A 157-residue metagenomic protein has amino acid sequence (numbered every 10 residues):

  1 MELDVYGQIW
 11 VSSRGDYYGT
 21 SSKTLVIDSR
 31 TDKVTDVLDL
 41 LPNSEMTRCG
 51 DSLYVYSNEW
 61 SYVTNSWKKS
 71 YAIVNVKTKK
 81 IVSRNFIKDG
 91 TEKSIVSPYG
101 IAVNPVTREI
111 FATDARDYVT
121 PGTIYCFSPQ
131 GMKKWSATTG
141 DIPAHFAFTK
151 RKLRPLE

Functional and structural regions predicted by a protein language model:
M1-D4, D39-D51, K93-V103, T139-L153: Repeated scaffold domains used in trafficking and secretory/extracellular systems, primarily beta-propellers
M1-R30, V34-V37: Solenoidal tandem-repeat scaffolds enriched in leucines and small polar residues
Q8-S12, L53-Y56, R108-A112, P155: Conserved beta-propeller blade signature
G15-G19, E59-N65, R116-T120, L153-R154: Short glycine/acidic-enriched loop and turn motifs that connect beta-strands
S22-L25, S70-A72, G122-Y125: A short loop-to-beta-strand structural motif that recurs across blades of beta-propeller domains
I27-D32, N75-K80, F127-M132: Short loop/turn segments that connect beta-strands within beta-propeller blades
T35-L41, K80-G90, K134-D141, A147: Beta-propeller fold detector
T123-Y125, P129-E157: Blade-level signature of beta-propeller repeat domains, shared across WD40, Kelch, NHL, RCC1 and BNR/Asp-box propellers
